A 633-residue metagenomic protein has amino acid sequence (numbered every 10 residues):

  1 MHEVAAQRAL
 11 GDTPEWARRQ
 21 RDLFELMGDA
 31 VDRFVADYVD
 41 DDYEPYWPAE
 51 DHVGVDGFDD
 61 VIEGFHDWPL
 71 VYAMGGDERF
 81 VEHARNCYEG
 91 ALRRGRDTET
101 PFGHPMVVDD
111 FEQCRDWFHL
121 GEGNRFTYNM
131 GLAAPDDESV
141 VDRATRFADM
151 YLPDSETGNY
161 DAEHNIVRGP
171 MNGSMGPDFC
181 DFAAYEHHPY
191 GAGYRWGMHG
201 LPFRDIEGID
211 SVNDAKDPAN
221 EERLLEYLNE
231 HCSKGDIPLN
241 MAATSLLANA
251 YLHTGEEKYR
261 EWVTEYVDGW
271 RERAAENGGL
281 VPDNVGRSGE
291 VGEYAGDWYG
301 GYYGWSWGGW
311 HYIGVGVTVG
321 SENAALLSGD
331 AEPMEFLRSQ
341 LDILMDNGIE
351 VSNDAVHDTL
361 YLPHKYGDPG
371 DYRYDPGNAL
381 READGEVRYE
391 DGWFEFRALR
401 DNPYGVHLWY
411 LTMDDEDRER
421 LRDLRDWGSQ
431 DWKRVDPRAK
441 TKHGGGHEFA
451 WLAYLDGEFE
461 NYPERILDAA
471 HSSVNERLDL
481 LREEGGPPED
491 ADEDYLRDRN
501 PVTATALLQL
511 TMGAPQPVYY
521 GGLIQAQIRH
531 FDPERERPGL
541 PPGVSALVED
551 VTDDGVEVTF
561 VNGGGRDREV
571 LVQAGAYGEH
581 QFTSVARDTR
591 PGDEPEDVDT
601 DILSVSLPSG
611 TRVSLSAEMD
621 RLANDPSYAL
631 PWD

Functional and structural regions predicted by a protein language model:
M1-D633: Glycan-recognition and catalytic cores of secretory/periplasmic carbohydrate-active enzymes
